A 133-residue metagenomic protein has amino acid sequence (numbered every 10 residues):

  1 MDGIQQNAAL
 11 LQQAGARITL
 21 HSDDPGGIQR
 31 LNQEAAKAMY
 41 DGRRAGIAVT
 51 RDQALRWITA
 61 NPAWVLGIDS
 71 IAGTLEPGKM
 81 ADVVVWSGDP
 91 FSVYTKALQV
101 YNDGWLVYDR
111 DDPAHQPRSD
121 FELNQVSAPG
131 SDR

Functional and structural regions predicted by a protein language model:
M1-W86, L106: His/Asp/Glu-enriched, well-ordered alpha-helical/loop segment that forms or immediately abuts the divalent-metal
G46-V49, D111-H115, S127-P129: Short, surface-exposed, polar/charged, turn-prone segments marking secondary-structure boundaries
W64, E76-D120: C-terminal cap of metal-dependent C-N hydrolases
E122-R133: Short, solvent-exposed cationic patches
